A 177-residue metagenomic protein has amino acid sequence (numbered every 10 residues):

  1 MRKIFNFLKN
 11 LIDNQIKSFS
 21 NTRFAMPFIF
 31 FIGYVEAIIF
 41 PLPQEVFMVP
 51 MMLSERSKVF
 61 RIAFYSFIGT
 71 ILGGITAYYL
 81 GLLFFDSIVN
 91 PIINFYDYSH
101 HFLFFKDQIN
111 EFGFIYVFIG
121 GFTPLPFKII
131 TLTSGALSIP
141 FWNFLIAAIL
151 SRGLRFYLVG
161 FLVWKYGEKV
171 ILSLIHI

Functional and structural regions predicted by a protein language model:
M1-S20, Y98-L103, G160: Multi-pass membrane proteins that catalyze or facilitate reactions on polyprenyl-/lipid-phosphate substrates and their
K3-K9, F60-A63, D86-P91, F122: Short, mixed-charge, low-aromatic patches
I16-F67, Q108-L172: Hydrophobic alpha-helical membrane segments of integral membrane proteins
I62-Y98, E111: Membrane helix-loop-helix hairpins that form the core translocation module of multi-pass transporters
V89-N94, L103-K106, E168-L172: Membrane-interface helix termini and inter-helical loops of multi-pass transporters
I175-I177: Conserved small/polar residues in nucleotide/adenosyl-binding loops
